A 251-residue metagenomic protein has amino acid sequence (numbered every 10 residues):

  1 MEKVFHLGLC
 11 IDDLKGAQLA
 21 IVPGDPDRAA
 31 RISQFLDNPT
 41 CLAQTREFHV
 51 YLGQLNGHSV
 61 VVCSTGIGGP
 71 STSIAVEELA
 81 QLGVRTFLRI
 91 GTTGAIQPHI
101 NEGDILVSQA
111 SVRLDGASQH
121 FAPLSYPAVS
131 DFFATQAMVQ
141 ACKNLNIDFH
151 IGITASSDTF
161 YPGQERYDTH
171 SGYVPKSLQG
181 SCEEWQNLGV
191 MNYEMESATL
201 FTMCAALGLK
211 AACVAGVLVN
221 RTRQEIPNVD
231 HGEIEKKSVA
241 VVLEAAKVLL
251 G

Functional and structural regions predicted by a protein language model:
M1-N144: Metabolite-binding pocket within alpha/beta catalytic cores that recognizes anionic/polar moieties
P26, G94, A155-Y161, T199 (+2 more regions): Glycine-rich beta-alpha junction loops
P39-Q44, N146-I153, L250-G251: Flexible, glycine/charged-enriched surface loops at secondary-structure junctions
A80-Q81, Q186, A205: Non-catalytic positions within long, well-ordered alpha-helices that form the structural scaffold/packing of enzyme
R85-T86, M191, K210: Short acidic/polar active-site loop segments enriched in Thr and Asp
V129-G189: Active-site rim beta-loop-alpha module in soluble metabolic enzymes
A198-D230: Zn-dependent metallopeptidase/amidohydrolase metal-coordination segment
R221-G251: His/Asp/Glu-rich mid-to-C-terminal helical/loop segments that flank catalytic regions of hydrolases
